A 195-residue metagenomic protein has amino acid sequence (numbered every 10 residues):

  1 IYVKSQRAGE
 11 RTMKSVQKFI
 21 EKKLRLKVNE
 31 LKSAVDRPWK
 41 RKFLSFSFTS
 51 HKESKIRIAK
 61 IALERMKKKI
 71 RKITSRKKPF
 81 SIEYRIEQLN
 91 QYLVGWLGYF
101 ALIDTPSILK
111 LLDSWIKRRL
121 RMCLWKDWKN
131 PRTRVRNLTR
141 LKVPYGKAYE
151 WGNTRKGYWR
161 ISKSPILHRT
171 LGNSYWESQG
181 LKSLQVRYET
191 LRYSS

Functional and structural regions predicted by a protein language model:
I1-S195: Non-catalytic terminal/accessory segments
